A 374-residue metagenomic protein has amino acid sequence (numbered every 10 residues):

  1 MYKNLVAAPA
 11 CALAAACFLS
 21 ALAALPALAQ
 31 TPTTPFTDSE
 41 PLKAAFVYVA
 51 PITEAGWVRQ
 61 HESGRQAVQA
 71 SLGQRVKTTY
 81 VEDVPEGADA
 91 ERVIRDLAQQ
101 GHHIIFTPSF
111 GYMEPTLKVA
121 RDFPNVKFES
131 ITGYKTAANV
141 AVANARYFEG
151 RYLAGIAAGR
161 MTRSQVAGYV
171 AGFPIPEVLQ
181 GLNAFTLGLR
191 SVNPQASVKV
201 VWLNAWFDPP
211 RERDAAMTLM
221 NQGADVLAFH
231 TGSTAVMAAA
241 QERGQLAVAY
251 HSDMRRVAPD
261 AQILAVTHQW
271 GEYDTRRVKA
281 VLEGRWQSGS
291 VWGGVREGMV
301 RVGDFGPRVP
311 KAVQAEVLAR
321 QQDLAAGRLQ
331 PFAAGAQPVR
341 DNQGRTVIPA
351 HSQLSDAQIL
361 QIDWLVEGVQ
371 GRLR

Functional and structural regions predicted by a protein language model:
M1-N4: Positively charged n-region of N-terminal signal peptides that target proteins for export
P9-A27: Bacterial N-terminal signal peptides
Q30-R374: A residue-level marker of the well-folded mature domains of exported/periplasmic proteins
